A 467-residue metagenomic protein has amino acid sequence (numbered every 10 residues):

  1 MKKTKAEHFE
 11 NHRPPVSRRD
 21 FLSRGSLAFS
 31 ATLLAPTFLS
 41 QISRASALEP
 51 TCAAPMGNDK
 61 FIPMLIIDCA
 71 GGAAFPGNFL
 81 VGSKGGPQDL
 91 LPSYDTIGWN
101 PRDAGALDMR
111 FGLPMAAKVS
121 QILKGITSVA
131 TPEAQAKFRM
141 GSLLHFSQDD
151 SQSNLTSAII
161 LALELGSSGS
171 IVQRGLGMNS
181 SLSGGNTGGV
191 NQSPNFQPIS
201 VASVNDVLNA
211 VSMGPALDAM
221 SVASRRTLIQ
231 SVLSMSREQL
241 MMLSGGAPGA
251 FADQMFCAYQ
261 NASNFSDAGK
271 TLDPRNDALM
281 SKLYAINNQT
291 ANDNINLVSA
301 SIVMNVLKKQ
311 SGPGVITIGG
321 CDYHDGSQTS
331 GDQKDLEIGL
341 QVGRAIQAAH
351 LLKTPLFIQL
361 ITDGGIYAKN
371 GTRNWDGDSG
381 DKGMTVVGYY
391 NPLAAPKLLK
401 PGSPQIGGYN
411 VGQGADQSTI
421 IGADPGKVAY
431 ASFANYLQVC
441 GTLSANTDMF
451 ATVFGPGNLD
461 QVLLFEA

Functional and structural regions predicted by a protein language model:
K2-T354, G383-A467: Feature for exported/extracytoplasmic and membrane-associated proteins, marking the mature portion
A349-N374: Metal-dependent active-site segment of extracytoplasmic phospho-/sulfohydrolases and closely related
K369-Y390: A short alpha/beta connector and helix-capping loop motif
